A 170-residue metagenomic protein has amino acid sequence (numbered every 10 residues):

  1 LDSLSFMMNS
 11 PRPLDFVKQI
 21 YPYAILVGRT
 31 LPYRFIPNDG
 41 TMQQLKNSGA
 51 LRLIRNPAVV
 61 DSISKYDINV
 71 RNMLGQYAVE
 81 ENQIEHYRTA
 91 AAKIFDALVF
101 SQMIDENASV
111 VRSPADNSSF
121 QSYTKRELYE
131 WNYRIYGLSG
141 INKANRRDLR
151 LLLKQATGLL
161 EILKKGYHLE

Functional and structural regions predicted by a protein language model:
L1-E170: Long, hydrophobic alpha-helical segments that serve as membrane-spanning/inserting helices
